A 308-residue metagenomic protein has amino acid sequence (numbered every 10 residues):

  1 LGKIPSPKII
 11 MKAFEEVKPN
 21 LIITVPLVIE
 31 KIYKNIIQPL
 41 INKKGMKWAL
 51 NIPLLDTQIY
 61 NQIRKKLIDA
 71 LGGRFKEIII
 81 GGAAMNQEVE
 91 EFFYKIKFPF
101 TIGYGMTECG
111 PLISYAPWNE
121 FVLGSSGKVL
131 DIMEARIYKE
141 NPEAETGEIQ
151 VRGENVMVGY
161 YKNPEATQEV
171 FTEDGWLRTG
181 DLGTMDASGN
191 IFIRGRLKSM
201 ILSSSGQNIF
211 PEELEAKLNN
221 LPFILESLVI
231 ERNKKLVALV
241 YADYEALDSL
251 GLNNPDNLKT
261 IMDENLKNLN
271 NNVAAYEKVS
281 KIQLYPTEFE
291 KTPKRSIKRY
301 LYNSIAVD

Functional and structural regions predicted by a protein language model:
L1-V17, I209-L214: ATP-dependent adenylate-forming carboxylate-activation enzymes
N20-I23, Y33-V122, E134, L225: Gly/Ser/Thr-rich phosphate-binding loop
I22-V25, G82, A135, G189 (+4 more regions): Residue-level signal for inorganic ion chemistry
A135-I137, D181-M185, V229: A structural signal for short hydrophobic beta-strand segments in well-ordered beta-sheet cores
E143-S203: Conserved ATP-binding/catalytic segment of the ANL
V156, N190-N219, A246-N257, A274-V279: Adenylate-forming
L182, L221-E245: C-terminal boundary motif of the adenylate-forming
I201, E226-V237, L266-D308: Conserved C-terminal "lid"/linker of ANL adenylate-forming enzymes
